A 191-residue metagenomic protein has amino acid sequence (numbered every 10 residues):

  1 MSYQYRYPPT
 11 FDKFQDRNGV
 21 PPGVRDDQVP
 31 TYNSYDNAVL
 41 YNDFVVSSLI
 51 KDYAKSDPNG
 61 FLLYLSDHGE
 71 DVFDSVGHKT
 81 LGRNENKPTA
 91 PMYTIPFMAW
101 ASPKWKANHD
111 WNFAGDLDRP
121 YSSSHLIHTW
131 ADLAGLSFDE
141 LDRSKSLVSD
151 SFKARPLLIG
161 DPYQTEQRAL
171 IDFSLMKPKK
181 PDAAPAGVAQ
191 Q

Functional and structural regions predicted by a protein language model:
M1-Q191: Catalytic domains that recognize anionic headgroups
